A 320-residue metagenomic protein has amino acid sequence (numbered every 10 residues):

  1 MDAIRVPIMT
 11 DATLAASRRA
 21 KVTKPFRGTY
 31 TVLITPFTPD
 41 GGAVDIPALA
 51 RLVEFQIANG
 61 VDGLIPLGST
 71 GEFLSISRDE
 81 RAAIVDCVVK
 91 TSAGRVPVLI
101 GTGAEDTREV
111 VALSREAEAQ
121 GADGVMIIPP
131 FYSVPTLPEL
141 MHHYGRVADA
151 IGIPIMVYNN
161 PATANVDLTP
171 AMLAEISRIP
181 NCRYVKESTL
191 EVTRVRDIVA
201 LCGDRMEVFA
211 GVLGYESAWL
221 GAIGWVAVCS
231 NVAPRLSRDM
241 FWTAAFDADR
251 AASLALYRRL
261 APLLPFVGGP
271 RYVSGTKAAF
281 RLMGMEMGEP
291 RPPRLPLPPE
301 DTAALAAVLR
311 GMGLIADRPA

Functional and structural regions predicted by a protein language model:
M1-A12: N-terminal amphipathic/basic-hydrophobic helices that include classical n-h-c signal peptides and signal-anchor
T10-K21, P25-P36, F55, N59-V61 (+3 more regions): C-terminal alpha-helical cap/extension of soluble enzyme domains
D11-N165: Active-site beta->alpha loop and helix N-cap motifs at the rims of alpha/beta catalytic domains
L49, R81, V85, V110 (+6 more regions): A general structural signal for well-ordered alpha-helical segments in protein cores
A83, C87-T91, E116, Q120 (+8 more regions): Alpha-helical structural signal in soluble globular domains
V96-P97, I155, Y184, M206 (+1 more regions): Secondary-structure boundary/capping signal
D149, P161-G268: Catalytic alpha/beta core domains of metabolic enzymes, predominantly
